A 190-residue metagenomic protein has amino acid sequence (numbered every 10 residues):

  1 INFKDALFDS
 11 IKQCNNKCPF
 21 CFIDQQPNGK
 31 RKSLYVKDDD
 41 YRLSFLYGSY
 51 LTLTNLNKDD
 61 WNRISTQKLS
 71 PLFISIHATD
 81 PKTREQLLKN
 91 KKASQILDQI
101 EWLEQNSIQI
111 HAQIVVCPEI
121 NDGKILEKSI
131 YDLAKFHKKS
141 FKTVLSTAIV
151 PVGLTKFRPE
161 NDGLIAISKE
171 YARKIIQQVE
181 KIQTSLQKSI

Functional and structural regions predicted by a protein language model:
I1-K142, G153-K174, Q178-I182: Conserved Radical SAM active-site core
K139-V144, K188-I190: Short helix-terminating capping/connector loops at secondary-structure junctions
V150: Positively charged, polyanion-binding regions of nucleic-acid-associated proteins
I176, S185, S189-I190: Membrane-inserting hydrophobic helices used for pore formation or membrane fusion
